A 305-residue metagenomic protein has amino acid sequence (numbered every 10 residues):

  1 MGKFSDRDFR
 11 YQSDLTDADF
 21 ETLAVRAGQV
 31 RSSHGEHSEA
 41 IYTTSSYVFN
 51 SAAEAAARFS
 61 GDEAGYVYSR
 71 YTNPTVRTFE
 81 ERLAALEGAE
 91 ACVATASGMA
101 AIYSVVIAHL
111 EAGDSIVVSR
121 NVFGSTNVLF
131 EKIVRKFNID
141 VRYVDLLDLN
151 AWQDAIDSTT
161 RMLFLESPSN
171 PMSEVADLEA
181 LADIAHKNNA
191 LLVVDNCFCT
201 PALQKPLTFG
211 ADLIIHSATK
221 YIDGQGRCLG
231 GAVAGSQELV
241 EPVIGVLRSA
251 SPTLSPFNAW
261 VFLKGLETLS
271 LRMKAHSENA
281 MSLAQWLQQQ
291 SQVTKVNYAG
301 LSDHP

Functional and structural regions predicted by a protein language model:
G2-N73, E81: N-terminal "arm"/small-domain region of PLP-dependent enzymes with the aminotransferase-like
F4-T16, A24-V30, C92-Q292, N297 (+1 more regions): Conserved PLP-enzyme active-site core in the AAT-like
S51-A100, S125-K132: Conserved N-terminal alpha-helix of the aminotransferase class I/II PLP-enzyme fold
L83, S302-P305: Flexible glycine/acidic-rich beta-alpha junction loops that bind and position SAM and/or redox cofactors in anaerobic
